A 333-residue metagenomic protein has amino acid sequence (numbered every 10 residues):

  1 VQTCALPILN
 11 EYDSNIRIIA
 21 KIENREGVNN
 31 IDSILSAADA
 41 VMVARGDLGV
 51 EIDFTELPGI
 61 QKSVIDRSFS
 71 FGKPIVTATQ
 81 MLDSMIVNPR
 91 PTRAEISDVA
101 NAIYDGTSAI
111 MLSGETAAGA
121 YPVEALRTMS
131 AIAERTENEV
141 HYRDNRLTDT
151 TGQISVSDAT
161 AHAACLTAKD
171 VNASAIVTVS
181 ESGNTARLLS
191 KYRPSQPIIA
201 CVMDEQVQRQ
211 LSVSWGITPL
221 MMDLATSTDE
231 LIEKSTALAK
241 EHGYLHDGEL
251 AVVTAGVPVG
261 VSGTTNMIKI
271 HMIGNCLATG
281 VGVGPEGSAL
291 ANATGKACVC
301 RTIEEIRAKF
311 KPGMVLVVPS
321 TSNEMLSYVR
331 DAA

Functional and structural regions predicted by a protein language model:
Q2-L6: Short, small-residue-biased leader/transition segments that mark boundaries at the very start of proteins
L9-E23, S70-N88, S195-I198: Short beta-strand/loop segments at the ligand-binding rim of alpha/beta enzyme cores
R25-A37, D83-D105: Catalytic cores of alpha/beta
I34, A44, Q80, A102 (+2 more regions): Conserved, mostly hydrophobic/aromatic
V41-I52, V99-P122: Glycine-rich phosphate-binding active-site loops on the catalytic face of alpha/beta enzymes
T116-E139, M267-H271: C-terminal helical cap(s) of enzyme catalytic domains, especially alpha/beta-barrels
I154-H162, L166-A168, I273-Y328: Protease-associated
Q196-P197, C201-L231, C300-A333: Feature captures the catalytic cores and cofactor-binding loops of soluble hydro-lyases/lyases that act on carboxylate
